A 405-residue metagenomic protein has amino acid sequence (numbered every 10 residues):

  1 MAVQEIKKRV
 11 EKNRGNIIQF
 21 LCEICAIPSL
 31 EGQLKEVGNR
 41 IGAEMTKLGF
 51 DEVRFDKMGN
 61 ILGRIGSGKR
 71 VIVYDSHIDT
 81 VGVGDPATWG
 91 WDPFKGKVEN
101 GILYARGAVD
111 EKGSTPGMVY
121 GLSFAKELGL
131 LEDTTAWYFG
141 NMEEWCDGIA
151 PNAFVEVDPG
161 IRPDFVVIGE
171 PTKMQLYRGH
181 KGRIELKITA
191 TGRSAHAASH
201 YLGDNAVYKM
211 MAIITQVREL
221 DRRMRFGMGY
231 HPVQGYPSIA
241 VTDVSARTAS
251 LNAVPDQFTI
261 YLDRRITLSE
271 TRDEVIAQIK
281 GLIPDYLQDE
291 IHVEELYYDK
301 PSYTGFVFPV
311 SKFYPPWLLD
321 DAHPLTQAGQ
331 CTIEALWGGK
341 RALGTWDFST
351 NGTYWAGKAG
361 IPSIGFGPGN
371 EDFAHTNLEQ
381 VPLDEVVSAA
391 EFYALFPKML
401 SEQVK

Functional and structural regions predicted by a protein language model:
A2-Y104, E127-E132, N370: Acidic/His- and Gly-rich active-site-bordering loop/insert found across diverse amide/peptide-bond hydrolases
V3-E5, K187-K405: Metal-dependent amide/peptide-bond hydrolase catalytic core, centered on the "pita-bread" metallohydrolase fold
I24, P28, E170, M210 (+1 more regions): Residue-level signal for inorganic ion chemistry
I41, T115-A125, P151-F154, M210-I213 (+2 more regions): Buried hydrophobic packing segments
R54, V73, W137-F139, H292: A structural signal for isolated positions on well-ordered beta-strands in alpha/beta enzyme cores
G84-G96, K181-E185, T304-P309: Short, flexible, mixed-charge acidic loops at enzyme active sites
N100-V109, A195-A197, A342: A short glycine/serine-rich beta->alpha loop
E111-K181, E185, S401, K405: Acidic/histidine-rich catalytic neighborhood of metal-dependent amide-processing enzymes
